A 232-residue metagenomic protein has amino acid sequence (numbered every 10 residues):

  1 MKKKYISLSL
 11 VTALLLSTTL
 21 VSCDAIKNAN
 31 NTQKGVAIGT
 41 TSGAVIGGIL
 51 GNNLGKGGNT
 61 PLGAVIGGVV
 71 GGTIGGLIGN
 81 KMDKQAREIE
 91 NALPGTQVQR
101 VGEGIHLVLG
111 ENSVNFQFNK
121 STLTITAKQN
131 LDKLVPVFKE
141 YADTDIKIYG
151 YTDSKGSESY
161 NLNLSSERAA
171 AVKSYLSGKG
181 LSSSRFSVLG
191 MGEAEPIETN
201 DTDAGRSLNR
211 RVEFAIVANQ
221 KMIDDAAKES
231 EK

Functional and structural regions predicted by a protein language model:
M1-L10: Bacterial N-terminal signal peptides that target proteins for export
T18-S22: C-terminal motif of bacterial Sec signal peptides marking the signal peptidase cleavage site
A25-E88: Short, low-complexity, glycine-enriched hydrophobic/amphipathic alpha-helices that associate with lipid bilayers
M82-S113: Amphipathic, membrane-active segments
R87, N91, I125, Q129-P136 (+4 more regions): Solvent-exposed, polar/charged alpha-helical surfaces in well-ordered, non-transmembrane soluble domains, broadly
G102-D132, T152-S159: Short, solvent-exposed beta-strand/turn patches at coil↔beta or beta↔helix junctions that act as interaction loops
F118-G150, S177, S207-N209, F214 (+1 more regions): Periplasmic peptidoglycan-binding/anchoring modules of Gram-negative envelope and division proteins
Y151-D225: Periplasmic OmpA-like peptidoglycan-binding domain that tethers envelope proteins to the cell wall
